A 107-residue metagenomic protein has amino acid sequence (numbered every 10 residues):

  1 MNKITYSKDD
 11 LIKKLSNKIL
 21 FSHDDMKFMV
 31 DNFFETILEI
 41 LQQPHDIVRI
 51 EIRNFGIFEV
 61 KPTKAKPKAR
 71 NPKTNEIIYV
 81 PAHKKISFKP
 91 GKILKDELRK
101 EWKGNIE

Functional and structural regions predicted by a protein language model:
M1-E107: Strongly charged
